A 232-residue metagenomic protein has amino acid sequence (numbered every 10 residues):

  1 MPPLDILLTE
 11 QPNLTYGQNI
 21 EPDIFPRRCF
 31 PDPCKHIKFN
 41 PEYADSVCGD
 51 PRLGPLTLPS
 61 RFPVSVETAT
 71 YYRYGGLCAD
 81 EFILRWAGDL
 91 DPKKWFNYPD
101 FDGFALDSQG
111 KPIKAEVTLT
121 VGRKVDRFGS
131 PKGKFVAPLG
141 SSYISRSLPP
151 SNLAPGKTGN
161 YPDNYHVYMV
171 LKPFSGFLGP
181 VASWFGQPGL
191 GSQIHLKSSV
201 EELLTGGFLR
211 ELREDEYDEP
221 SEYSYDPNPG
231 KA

Functional and structural regions predicted by a protein language model:
M1, K231-A232: Polar low-complexity intrinsically disordered regions
M1-F135, S142-I144: ADP-ribose/NAD+-binding catalytic cleft of ART/PARP-like enzymes
D80, L84-G230: Catalytic toxin/effector domains delivered as secreted proteins or via bacterial secretion systems
